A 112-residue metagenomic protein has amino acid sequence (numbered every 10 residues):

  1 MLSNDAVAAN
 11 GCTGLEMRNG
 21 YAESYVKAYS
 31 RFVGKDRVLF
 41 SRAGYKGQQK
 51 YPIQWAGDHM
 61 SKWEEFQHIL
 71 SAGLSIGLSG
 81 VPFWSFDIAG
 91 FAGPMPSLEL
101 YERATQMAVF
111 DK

Functional and structural regions predicted by a protein language model:
M1-K112: Catalytic-domain carbohydrate-binding cleft regions of carbohydrate-active enzymes
